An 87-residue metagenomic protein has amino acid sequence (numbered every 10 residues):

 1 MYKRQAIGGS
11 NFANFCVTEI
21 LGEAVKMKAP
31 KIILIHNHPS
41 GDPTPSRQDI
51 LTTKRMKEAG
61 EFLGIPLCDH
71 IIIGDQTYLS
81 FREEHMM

Functional and structural regions predicted by a protein language model:
M1-Y2: Short, small-residue-biased leader/transition segments that mark boundaries at the very start of proteins
I7: Glycine-rich nucleotide-phosphate-binding loops and adjacent flexible coil segments
S10-M87: Active-site-proximal loop/helix of nucleotide/amide-processing enzymes and allied scaffolds
